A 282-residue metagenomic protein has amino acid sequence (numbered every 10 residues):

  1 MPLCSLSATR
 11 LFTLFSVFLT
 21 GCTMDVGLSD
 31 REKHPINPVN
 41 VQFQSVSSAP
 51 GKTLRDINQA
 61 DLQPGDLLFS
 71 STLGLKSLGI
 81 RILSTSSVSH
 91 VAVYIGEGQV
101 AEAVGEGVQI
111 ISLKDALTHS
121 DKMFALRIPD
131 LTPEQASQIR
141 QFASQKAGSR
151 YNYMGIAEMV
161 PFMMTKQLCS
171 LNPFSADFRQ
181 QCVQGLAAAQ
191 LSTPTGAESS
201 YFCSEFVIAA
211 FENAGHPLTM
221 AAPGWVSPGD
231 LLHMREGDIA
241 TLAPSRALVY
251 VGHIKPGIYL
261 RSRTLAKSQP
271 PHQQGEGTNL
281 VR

Functional and structural regions predicted by a protein language model:
M1-F12: Bacterial N-terminal signal peptides that target proteins for export
M1-P2, F18-L19, K166: Mature extracytoplasmic/luminal segments of secretory-pathway proteins
R10-G21: Bacterial N-terminal signal peptides
G21-R282: Cysteine-nucleophile amide-bond enzymes
